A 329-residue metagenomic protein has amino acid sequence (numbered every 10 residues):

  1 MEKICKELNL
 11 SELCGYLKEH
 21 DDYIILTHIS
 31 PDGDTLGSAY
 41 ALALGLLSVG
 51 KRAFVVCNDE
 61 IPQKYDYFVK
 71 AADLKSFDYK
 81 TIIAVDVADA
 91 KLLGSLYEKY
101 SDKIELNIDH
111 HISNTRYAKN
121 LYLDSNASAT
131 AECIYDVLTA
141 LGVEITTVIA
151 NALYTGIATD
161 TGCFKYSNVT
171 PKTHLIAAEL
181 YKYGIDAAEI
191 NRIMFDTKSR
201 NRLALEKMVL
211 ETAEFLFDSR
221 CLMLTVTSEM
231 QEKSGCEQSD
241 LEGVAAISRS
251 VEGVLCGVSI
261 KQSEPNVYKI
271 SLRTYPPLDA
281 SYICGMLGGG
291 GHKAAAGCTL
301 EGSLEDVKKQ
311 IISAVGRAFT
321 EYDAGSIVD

Functional and structural regions predicted by a protein language model:
M1-S11, E98-L106, N126-I134: An acidic intrinsically disordered interaction segment
E2-D66, A72-T81, T159-M286, G291-D329: Hydrophobic helix-and-loop "lid/oligomerization" segment in the mid-to-C-terminal part of catalytic domains
C5-E12, D86-A88, L138-A140: Short, motif-level signal for alpha-helix interfacial/capping segments enriched in acidic residues and aromatics/proline
L42-A43, K99-D102, L123-D124, L175: Glycine-rich, phosphate-binding/catalytic loops in enzymes
V56-N58, V85, I108-H110, S125 (+1 more regions): Generic beta-sheet signal
D66-N120: Active-site cofactor/cluster-binding pocket
A72-D73, G94-Y97, L121-L123, G142-E144 (+2 more regions): A generic local secondary-structure boundary/capping motif
H111-I176: Short alpha-helices
